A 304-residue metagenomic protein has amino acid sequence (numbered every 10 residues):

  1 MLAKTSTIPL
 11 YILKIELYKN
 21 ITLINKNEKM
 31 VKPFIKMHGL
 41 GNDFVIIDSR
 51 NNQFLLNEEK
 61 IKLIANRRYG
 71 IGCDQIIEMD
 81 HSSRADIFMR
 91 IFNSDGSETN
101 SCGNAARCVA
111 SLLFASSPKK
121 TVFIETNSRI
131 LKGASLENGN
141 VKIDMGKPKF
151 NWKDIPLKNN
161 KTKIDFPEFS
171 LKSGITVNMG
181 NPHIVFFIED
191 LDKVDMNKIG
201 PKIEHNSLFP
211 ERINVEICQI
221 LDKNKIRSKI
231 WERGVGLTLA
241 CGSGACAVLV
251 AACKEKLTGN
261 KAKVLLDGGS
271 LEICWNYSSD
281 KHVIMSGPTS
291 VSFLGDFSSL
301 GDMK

Functional and structural regions predicted by a protein language model:
M1-K29: N-terminal amphipathic/basic-hydrophobic helices that include classical n-h-c signal peptides and signal-anchor
I24-E137, V185-K304: A glycine-rich beta-to-alpha transition motif near the start of alpha/beta enzyme domains, typified by
S94, P148, N181-P182: Short glycine-rich anion-binding loops that position phosphate/pyrophosphate groups of nucleotides and phosphorylated
T99, G146, K153-I155, F186-F187: Flexible, glycine/proline-enriched loop segments at strand-loop-helix junctions that form or flank small-ligand binding
G139-G146, V283: Short, solvent-exposed secondary-structure boundary/capping segments
K149-K172: Active-site glycine-rich loop that binds ribose-phosphate moieties when present
F166-D192: Internal active-site segments that recognize and position negatively charged phosphoryl groups and nucleotide moieties
